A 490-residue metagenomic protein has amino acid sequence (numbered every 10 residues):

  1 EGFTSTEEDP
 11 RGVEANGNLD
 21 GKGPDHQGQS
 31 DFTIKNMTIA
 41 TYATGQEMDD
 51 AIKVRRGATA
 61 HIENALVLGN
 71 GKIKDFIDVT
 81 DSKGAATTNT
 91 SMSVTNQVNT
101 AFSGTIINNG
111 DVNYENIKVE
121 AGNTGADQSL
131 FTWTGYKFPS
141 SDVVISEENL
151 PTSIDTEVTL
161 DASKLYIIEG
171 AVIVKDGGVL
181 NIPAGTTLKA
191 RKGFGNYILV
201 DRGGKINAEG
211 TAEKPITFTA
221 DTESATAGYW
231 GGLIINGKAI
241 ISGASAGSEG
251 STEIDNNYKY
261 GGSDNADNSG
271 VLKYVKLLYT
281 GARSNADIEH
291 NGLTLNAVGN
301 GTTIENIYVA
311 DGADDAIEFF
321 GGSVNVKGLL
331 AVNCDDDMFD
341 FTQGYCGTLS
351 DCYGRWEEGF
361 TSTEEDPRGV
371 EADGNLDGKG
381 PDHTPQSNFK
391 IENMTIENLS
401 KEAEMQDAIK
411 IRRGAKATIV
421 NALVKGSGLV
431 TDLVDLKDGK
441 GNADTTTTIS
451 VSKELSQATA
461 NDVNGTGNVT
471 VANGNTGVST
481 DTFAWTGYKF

Functional and structural regions predicted by a protein language model:
E1-L180, R191-G203, P215, T219-N333 (+1 more regions): Extracellular beta-rich repeat passengers
I206: Replace "His-x-His-based motif
E209: Conserved H-D interstitial segment of serine endopeptidase catalytic domains
